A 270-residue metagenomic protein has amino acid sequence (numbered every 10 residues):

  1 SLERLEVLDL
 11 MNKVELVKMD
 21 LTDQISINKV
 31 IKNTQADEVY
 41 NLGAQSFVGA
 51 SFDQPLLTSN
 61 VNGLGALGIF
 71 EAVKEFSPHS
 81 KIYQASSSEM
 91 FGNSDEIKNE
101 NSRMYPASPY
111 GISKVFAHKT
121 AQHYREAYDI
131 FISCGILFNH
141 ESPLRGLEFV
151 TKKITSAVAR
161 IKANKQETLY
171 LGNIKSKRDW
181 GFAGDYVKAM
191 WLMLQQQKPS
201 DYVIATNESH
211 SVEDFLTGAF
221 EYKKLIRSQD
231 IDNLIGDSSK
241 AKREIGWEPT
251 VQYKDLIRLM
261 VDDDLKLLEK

Functional and structural regions predicted by a protein language model:
S1-H140, V251, D264: N-terminal Rossmann-like NAD(P)+-binding domain of SDR-like oxidoreductases, especially those catalyzing
S1-L2, F91-S94, P143-R145, S211-E213 (+1 more regions): A short beta-to-alpha transition loop/helix N-cap that caps and shapes the active-site region
M19, L147-K270: C-terminal substrate-binding subdomain of Rossmann-fold SDR/epimerase-dehydratase oxidoreductases
S102, P106-S113, P143-T151, D179-F182: The catalytic Tyr-centered alpha-helix of NAD(P)H-dependent dehydrogenases
